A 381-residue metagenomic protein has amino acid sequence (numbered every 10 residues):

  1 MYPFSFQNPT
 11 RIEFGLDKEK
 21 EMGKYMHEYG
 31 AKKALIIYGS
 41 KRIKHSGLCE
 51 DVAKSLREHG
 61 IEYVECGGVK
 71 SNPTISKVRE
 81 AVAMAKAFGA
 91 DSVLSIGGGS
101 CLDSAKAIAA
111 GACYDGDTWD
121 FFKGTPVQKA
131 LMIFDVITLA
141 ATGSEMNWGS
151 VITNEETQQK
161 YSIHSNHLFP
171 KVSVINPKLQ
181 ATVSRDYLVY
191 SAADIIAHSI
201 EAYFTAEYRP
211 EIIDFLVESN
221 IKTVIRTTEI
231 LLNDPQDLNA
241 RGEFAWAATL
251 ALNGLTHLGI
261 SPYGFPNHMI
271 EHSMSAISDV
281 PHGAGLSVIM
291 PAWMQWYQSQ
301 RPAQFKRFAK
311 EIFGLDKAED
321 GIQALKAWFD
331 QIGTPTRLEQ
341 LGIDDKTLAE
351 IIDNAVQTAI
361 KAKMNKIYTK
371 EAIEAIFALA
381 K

Functional and structural regions predicted by a protein language model:
M1-S92, L338: ATP/NTP phosphate-donor binding region
T10, K20, C113-R209: A glycine/threonine-rich phosphate-anchoring loop and its flanking beta-alpha core in nucleotide/phosphate-binding
L48-C49, K77-V78, S104, Q304 (+1 more regions): Residues at alpha-helix caps and immediate loop-helix transition turns in enzyme cores, especially N- and C-cap
D51-V52, V82, C101-D115, M146-N147: Short Gly/Thr/Asp-enriched flexible loops that form oxyanion-binding sites at enzyme active sites
A90-I108, T138-S144, I277: Glycine/serine-rich anion-binding loops at beta->alpha junctions that coordinate negatively charged ligand groups
A202, A206-A324: Active-site segments that bind and position negatively charged phosphate/pyrophosphate groups
F305, E311-K381: C-terminal charged capping/lid subdomain of soluble metabolic enzymes
